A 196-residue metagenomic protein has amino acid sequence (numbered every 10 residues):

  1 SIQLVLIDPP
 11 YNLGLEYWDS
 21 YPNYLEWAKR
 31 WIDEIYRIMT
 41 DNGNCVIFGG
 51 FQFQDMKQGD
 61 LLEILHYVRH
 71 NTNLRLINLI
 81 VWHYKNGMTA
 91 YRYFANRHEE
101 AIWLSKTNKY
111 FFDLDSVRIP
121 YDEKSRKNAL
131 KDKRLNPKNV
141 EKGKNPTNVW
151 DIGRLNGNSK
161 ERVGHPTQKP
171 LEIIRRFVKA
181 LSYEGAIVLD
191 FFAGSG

Functional and structural regions predicted by a protein language model:
S1-G196: Core catalytic lobe of class I
